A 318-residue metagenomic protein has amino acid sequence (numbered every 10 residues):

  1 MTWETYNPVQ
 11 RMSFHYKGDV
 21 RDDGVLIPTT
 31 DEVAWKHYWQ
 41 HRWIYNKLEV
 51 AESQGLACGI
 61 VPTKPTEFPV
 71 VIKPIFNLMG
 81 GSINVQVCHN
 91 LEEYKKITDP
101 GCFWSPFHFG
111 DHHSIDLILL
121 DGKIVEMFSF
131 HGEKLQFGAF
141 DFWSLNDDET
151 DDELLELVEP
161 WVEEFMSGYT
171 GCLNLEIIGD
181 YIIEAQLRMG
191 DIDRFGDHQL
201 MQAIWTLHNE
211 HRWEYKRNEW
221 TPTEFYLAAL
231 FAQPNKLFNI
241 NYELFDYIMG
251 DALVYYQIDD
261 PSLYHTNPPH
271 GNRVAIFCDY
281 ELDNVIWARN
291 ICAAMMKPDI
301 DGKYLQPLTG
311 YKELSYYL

Functional and structural regions predicted by a protein language model:
M1-E52, D283-L318: ATP-binding N-terminal substructure of ATP-dependent carboxylate-amine bond-forming enzymes
V20, F76, H108, L119 (+4 more regions): A broadly conserved detector of short glycine/acidic/proline-rich loop/turn motifs that flank catalytic sites and bind
I27-W161, L318: Active-site nucleotide/adenylate-binding loops and adjacent lid/helix of ATP-dependent enzymes
Q54, T206-L318: Peripheral (often C-terminal) accessory segments that flank ATP-dependent C-N-forming ligase machineries
H113-S114, L173, L263-T266: Short loop/turn microsegments at loop-to-beta-strand junctions
L117-S167, G179-F231, E243: ATP-dependent carboxylate/phosphate-activation module, predominantly the ATP-grasp catalytic core and closely related
G168-C172: Active-site-adjacent "lid" and substrate-binding segments of diverse enzymatic cores
L175-I177: Hydrophobic residue at the +6 position relative to the catalytic HRD Asp in the kinase catalytic loop
